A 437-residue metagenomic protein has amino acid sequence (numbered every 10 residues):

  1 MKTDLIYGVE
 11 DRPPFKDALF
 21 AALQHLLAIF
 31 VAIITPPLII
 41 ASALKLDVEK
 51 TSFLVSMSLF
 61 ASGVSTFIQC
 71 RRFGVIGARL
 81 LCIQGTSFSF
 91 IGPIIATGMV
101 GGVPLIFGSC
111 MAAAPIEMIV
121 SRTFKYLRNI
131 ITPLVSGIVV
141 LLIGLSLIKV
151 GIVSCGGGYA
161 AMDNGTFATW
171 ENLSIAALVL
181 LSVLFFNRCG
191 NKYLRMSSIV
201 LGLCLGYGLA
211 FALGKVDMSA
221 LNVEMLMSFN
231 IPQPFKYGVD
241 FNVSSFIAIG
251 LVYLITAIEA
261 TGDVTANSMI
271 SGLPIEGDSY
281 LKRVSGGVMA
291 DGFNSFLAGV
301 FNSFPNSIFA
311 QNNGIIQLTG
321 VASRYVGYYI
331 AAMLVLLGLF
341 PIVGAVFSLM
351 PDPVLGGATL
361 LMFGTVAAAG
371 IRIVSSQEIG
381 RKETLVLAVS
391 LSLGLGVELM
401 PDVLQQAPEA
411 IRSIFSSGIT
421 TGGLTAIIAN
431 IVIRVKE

Functional and structural regions predicted by a protein language model:
M1-A21, D163-N164, M218-F235, M269-G286 (+1 more regions): Intrinsically disordered, low-complexity non-transmembrane regions of multi-pass membrane transporters
M1-L81, S89-M99: N-terminal signal-anchor module of multipass membrane proteins
K2-T3, I33-P37, A41, L178-C189 (+5 more regions): Juxtamembrane interface elements at the cytosolic ends of transmembrane helices in multi-pass membrane proteins
F15, A41-R79, L251-R324: Membrane-embedded helical hairpins/re-entrant loop segments and their flanking transmembrane helices within multi-pass
K16-A28, A168-L180, S197-S198, L213 (+2 more regions): Hydrophobic, membrane-embedded alpha-helices of multi-pass small-molecule transporters
P37-A41, F90-M99, K125, S154-G156 (+3 more regions): Generic transmembrane alpha-helix signature in multi-pass membrane proteins, especially transporters/channels
F53-L54, V75-F88, N129-I138, R195-V200 (+4 more regions): Short, non-helical or kinked segments that cap or interrupt transmembrane helices
T97-D217, L221, Y329-E437: Membrane-embedded alpha-helical modules
